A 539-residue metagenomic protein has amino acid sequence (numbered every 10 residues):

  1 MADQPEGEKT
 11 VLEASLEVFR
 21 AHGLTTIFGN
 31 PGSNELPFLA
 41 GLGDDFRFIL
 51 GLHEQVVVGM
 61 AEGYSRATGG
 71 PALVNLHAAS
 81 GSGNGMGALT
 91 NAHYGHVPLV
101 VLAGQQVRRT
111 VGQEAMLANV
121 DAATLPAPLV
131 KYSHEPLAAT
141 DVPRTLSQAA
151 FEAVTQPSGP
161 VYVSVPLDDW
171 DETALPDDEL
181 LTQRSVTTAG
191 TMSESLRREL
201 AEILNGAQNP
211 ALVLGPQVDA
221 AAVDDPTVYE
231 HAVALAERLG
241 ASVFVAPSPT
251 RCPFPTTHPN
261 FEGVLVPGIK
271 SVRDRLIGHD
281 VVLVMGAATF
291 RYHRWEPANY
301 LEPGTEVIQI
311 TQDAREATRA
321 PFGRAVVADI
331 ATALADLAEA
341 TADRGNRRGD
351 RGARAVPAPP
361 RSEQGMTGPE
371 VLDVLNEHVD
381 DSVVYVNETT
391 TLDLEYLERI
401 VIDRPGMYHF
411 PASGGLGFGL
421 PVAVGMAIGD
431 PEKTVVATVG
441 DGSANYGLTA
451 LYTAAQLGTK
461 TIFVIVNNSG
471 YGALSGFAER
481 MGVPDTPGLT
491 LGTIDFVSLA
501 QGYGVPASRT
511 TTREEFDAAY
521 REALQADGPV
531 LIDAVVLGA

Functional and structural regions predicted by a protein language model:
A2-G7, T140, D178, R198 (+3 more regions): Phosphate/pyrophosphate-binding active-site segments
G7-T90, Y94-V97: N-terminal cofactor/phosphate-binding cores enriched in small/glycine residues, especially glycine-rich loops such as
E8, T25-T26, R66-A78, S82-V101 (+6 more regions): Structural signature of the thiamine diphosphate
V11-T25, N30-S33, F38-L42, G352-E432: Active-site diphosphate/adenylate-binding microenvironment
N30-G32, I49-G59, V74-G81, L137-A138 (+4 more regions): Active-site nucleophile and cofactor-binding loops and adjacent substrate-binding regions of central metabolic enzymes
R66, P216-I308, D403-E432, G447-T449 (+2 more regions): Glycine-rich, anion-gripping cofactor-binding loops and their flanking helix/strand elements in enzyme active sites
L102, T110-A118, Y229, P267 (+6 more regions): Thiamine diphosphate
A103-T145, P249-R351: Glycine-rich, acidic loop regions that bind phosphate or pyrophosphate groups
